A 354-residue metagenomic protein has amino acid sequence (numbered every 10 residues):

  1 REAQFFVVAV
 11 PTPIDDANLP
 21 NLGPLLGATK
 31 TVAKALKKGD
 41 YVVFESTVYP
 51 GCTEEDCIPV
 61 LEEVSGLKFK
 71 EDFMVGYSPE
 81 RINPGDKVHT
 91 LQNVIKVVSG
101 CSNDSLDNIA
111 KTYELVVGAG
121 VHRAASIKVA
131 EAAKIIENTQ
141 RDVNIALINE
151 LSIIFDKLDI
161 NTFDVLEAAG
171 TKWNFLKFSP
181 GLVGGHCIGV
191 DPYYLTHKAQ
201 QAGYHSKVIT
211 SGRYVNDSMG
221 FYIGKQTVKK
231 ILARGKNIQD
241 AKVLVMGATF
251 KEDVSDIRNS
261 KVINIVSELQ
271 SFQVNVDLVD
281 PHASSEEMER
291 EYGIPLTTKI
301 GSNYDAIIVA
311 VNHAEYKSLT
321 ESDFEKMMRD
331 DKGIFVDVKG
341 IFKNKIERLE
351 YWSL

Functional and structural regions predicted by a protein language model:
R1-L354: Structural/interface elements that position substrates and couple domains in central-metabolism enzymes
